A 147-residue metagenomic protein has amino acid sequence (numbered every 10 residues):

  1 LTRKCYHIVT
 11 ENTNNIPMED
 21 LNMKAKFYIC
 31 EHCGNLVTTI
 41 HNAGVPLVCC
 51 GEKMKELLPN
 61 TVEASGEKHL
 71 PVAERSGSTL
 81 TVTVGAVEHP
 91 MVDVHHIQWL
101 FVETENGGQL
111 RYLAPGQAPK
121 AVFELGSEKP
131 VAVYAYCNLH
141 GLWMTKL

Functional and structural regions predicted by a protein language model:
F27, P46, Y134: Residues immediately within or flanking Cys/His clusters that coordinate Zn2+ in small zinc-binding modules
C30-C33, C49, C137: Short cysteine-rich clusters marking metal-coordination/redox-active sites
V37, K53-M54, G141: Cys/His-rich microdomains that often coordinate metals
T39-A43, L57-N60, T145-L147: Short Cys/His-rich "knuckle" micro-motifs
A43-K53: Cysteine-rich micro-motifs
V84-V92: Short amphipathic, basic-aromatic surface patches that mediate peripheral association with negatively charged
P119-F123: Short strand-edge motifs at loop-to-beta-strand transitions and within beta-strands of extracellular beta-rich domains
N138-T145: Short acidic/polar inter-strand loop motif in beta-rich domains
